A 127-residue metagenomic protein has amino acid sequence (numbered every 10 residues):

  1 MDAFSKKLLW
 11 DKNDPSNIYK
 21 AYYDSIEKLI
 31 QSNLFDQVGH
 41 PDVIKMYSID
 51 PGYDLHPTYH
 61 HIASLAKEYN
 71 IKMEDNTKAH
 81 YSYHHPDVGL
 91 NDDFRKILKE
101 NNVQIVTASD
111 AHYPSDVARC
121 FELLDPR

Functional and structural regions predicted by a protein language model:
M1-Y69: Extended substrate/RNA-proximal surfaces in nucleic-acid metabolism proteins
D50-R127: Charged catalytic cores and adjacent phosphate/nucleic-acid-binding surfaces used for phosphate/nucleic-acid chemistry
